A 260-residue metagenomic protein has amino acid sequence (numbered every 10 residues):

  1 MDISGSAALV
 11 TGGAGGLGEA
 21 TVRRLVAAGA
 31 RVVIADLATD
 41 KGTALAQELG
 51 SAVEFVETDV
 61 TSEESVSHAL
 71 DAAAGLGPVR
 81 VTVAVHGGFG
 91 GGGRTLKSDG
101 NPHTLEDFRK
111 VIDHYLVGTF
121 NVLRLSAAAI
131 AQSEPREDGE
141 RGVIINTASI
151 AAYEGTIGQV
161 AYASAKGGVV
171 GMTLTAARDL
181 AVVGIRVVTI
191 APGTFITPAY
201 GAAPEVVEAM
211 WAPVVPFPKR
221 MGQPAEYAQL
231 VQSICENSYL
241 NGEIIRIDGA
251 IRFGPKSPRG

Functional and structural regions predicted by a protein language model:
D2-V33: Canonical Rossmann dinucleotide-binding motif of NAD(H)/NADP(H)-dependent dehydrogenases/reductases, specifically
G88-R109, A128, Q132-E140, G158-A161 (+1 more regions): Conserved mid-core segment of classical short-chain dehydrogenase/reductases
N101-N121, I145, V169: Catalytic Tyr-X3-Lys loop
V111-D113, V206-E226: Catalytic Tyr-x(3-8)-Lys segment
L123, A165, T173: Active-site helix of classical SDR
A128, A177-D179: Alpha-helical segment proximal to the catalytic Tyr-Lys
S149: Residue(s) in the substrate-gating loop at a strand-loop-helix junction that position the organic substrate next
Q223-I247, R252: C-terminal substrate-recognition "lid" of short-chain dehydrogenase/reductases
